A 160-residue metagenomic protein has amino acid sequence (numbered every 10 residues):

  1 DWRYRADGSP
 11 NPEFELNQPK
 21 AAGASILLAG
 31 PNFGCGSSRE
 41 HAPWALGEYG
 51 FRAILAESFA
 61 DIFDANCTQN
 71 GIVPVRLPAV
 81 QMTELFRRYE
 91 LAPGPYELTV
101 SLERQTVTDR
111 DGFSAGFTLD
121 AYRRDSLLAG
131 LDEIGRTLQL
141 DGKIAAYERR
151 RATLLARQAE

Functional and structural regions predicted by a protein language model:
D1-E160: Fe-S-dependent hydro-lyases/dehydratases of central metabolism
